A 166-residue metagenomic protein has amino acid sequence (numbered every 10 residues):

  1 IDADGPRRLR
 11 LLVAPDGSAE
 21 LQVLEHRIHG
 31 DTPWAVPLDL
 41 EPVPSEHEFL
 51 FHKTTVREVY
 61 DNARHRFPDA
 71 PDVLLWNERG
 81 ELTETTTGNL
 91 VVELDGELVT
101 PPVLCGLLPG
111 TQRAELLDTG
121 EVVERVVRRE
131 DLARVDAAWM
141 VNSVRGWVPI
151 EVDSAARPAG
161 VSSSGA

Functional and structural regions predicted by a protein language model:
I1-A166: Helix-start/capping segments and mature chain N-termini
